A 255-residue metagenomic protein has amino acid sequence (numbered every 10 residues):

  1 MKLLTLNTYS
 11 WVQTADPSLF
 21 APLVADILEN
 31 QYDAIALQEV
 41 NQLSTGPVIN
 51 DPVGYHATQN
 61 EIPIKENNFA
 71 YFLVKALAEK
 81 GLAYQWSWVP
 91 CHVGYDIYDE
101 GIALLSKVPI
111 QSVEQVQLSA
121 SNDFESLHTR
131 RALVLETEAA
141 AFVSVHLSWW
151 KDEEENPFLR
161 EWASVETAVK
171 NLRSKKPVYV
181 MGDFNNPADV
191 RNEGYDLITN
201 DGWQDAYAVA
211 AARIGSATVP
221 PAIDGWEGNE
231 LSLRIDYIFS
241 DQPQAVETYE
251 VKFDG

Functional and structural regions predicted by a protein language model:
M1-L4, I97-I102, S106-S112, L127-V145 (+1 more regions): Beta-strand-turn-beta hairpins that frame and shape the catalytic cleft of phosphate-ester-processing enzymes
M1-Y98: N-terminal, active-site-proximal structural segment of metallo-dependent hydrolase catalytic domains
S10-Q13, V116-F124, H146-P157: Surface-exposed cleft-lining segments at the edges of enzyme active sites
W11-Q13, Q42-S44, G94-I97, W150-E153 (+2 more regions): Active-site environment of divalent metal-dependent phosphoester hydrolases
I35-Q38, S87, Y179-D183, D205-V209: Active-site neighborhood of phospho(di)ester-bond hydrolases with catalytic His/Asp-centered motifs
F72-K80, D96-V113, E227-V246: Conserved beta strand-loop-helix elements of the APE1-like EEP
R131-V143, E155-R191: His/acidic metal-ligating clusters that form di-metal
K170-V178, N186-G255: Metal-dependent phosphoester-hydrolase catalytic domains
